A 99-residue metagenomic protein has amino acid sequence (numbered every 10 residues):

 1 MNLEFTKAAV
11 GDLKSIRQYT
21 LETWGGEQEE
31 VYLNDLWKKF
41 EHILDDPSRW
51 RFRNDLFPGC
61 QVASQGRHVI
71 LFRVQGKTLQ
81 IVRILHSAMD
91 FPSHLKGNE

Functional and structural regions predicted by a protein language model:
M1-L33: Arg/Lys-rich, positively charged N-terminal/basic patches that mediate binding to nucleic acids
N2, V10-G11, K38, T78 (+1 more regions): Small, basic N-terminal interaction modules of short regulatory proteins
L13, R17, L33, W37-F40 (+2 more regions): Short amphipathic alpha-helical/adjacent loop interface patches that line ligand and macromolecule-binding sites
W37-K38, S48-T78: Basic/aromatic recognition patch in beta-strand/loop cores that engages polyanionic ligands
E41-D45: Short proline/glycine- and basic residue-enriched helix-capping loop/turn segments at helix->loop/beta transitions
R73-E99: Enriched for short, Lys/Arg-rich terminal
